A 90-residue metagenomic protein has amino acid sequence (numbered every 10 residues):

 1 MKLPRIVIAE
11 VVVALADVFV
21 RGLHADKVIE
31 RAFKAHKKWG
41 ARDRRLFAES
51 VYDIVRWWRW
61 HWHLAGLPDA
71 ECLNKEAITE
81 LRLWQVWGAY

Functional and structural regions predicted by a protein language model:
M1-Y90: Class I Rossmann-like S-adenosyl-L-methionine
